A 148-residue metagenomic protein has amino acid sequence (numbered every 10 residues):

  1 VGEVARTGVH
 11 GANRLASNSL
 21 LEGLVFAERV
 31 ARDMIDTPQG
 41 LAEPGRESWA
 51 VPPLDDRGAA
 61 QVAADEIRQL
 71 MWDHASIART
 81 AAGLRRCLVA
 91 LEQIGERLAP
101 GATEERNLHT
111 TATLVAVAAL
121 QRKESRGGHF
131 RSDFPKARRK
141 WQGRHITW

Functional and structural regions predicted by a protein language model:
V1: Generic enzyme active-site microenvironment
V4-W148: Glycine- and aromatic-enriched mobile tails/lids
